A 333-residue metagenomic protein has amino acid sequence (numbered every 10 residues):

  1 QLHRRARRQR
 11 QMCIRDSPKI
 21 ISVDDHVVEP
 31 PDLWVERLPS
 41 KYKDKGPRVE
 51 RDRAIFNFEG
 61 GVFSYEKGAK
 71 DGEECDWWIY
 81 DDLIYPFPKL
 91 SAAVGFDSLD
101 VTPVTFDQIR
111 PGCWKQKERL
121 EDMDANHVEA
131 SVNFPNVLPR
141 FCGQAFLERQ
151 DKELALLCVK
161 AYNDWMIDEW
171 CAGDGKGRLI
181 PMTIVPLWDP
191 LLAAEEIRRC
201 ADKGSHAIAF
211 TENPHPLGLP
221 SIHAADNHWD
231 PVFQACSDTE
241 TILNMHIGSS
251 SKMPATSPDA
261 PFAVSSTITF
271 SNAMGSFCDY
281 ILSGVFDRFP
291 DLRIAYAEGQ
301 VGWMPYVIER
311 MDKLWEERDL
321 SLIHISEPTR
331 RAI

Functional and structural regions predicted by a protein language model:
Q1-R10, I14, I323-I333: Single conserved hydrophobic/aromatic residue that forms the stacking wall/gate of nucleotide- or nucleobase-binding
P18-D32: Mature N-terminal segment immediately following signal peptide/propeptide cleavage in secreted/periplasmic
L33-P47: Short Gly/aromatic-enriched secondary-structure transition segments
V49-E195: Metal-cofactor-binding active-site regions of metalloenzymes
L154-L157, C171, L179-I180, V185-S326 (+1 more regions): Catalytic pocket-lining loop regions of alpha/beta-barrel enzymes, especially the amidohydrolase/enolase/GH5 lineages
